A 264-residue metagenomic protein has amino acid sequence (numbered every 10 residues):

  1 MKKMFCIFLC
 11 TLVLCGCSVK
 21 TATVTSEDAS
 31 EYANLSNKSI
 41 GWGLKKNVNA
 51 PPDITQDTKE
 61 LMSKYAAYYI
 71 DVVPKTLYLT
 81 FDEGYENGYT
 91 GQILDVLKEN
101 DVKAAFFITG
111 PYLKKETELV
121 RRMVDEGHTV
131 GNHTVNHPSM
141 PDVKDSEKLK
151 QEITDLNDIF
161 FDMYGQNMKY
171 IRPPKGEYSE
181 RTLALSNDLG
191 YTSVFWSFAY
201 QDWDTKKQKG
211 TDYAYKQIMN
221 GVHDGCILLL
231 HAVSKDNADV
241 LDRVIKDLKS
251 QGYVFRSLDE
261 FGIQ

Functional and structural regions predicted by a protein language model:
M1-M4: Positively charged n-region of N-terminal signal peptides that target proteins for export
V13-G16: C-terminal motif of bacterial Sec signal peptides marking the signal peptidase cleavage site
S18-K20: Bacterial signal peptide processing site
G41-P141, D155-I159, Q166-M168, R243 (+1 more regions): Active-site beta->alpha N-cap acidic-glycine motif
D82, L97, V130-H133, I171-P174 (+4 more regions): Divalent metal-coordination and catalytic microenvironments
Y89, P138-Q166, E177-D224, N237-D239 (+1 more regions): Alpha-helical scaffold elements lining the catalytic groove of polysaccharide deacetylases
S234-D236, K246-Q264: Low-complexity, Gly/Ser/Thr/Pro-rich intrinsically disordered linker/tail segments
